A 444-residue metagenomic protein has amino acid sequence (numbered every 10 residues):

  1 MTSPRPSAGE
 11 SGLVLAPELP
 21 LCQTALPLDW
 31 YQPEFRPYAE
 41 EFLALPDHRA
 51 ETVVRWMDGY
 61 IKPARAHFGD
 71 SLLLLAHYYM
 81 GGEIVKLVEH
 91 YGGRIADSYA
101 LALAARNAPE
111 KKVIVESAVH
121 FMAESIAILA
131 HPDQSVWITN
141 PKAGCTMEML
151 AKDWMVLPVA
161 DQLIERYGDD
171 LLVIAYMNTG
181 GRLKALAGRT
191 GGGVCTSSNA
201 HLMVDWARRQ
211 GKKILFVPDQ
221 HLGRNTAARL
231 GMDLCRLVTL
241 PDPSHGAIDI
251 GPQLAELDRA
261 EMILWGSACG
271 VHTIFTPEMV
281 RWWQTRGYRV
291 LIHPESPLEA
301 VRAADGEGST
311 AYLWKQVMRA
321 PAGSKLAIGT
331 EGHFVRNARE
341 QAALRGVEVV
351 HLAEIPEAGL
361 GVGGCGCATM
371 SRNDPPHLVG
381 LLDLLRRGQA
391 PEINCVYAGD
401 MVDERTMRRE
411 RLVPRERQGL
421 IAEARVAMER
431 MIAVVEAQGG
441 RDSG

Functional and structural regions predicted by a protein language model:
T2-G444: The feature marks the mature, well-folded catalytic cores of soluble enzymes
